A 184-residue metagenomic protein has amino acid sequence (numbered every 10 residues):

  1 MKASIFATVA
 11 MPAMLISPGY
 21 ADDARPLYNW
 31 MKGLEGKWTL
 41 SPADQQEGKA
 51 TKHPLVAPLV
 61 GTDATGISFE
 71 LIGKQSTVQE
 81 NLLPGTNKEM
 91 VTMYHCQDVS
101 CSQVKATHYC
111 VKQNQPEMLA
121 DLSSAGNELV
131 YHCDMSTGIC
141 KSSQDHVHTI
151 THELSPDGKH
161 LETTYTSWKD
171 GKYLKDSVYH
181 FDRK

Functional and structural regions predicted by a protein language model:
M1-A7: Bacterial N-terminal signal peptides that target proteins for export
A7-T8, G19: Cleavable N-terminal signal peptides
T8-M14: Bacterial N-terminal signal peptides
D22-T39: N-terminal helix-cap/turn-to-beta initiation motif at the start of protein domains
L40-S142: Central antiparallel beta-sheet cores of small beta-barrel/beta-sandwich binding domains
T151, H160-K184: Edge beta-strand at a domain terminus
